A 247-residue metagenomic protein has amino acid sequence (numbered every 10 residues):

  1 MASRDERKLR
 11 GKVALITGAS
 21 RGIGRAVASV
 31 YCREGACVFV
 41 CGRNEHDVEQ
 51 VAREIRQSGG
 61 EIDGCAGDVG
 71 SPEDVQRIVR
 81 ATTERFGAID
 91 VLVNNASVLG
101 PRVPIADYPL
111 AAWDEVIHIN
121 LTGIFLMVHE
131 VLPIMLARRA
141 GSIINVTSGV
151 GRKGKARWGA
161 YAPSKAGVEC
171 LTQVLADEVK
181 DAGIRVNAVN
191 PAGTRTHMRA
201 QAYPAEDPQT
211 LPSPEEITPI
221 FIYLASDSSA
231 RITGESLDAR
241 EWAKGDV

Functional and structural regions predicted by a protein language model:
S20-R21: Conserved glycine-rich cofactor-binding loop
E34-V51: Conserved glycine-rich Rossmann-like NAD(P)H-binding loop of the short-chain dehydrogenase/reductase
V103-I105, A112-I117: Substrate-binding pocket helix/loop in short-chain dehydrogenase/reductase
V128, S164: Active-site helix of classical SDR
P133, D177-D181: Alpha-helical segment proximal to the catalytic Tyr-Lys
S148: Residue(s) in the substrate-gating loop at a strand-loop-helix junction that position the organic substrate next
D181, A188-V189, T196, A205-V247: C-terminal helical subdomain
